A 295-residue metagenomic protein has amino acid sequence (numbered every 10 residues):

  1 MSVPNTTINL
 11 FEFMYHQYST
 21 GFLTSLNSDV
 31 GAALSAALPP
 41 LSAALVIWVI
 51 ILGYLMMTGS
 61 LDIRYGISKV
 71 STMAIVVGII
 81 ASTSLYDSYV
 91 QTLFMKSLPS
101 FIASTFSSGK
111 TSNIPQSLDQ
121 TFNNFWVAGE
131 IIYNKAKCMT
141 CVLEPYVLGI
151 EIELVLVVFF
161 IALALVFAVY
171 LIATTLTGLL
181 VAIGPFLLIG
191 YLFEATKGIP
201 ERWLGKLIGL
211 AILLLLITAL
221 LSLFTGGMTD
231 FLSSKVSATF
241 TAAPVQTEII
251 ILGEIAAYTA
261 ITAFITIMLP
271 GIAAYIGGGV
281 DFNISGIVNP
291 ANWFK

Functional and structural regions predicted by a protein language model:
M1-V46, L52-L55: Binding/recognition "hotspot" determinant
D29-V46, G59-I63, K69, E153 (+3 more regions): Hydrophobic alpha-helical transmembrane segments
A32-A36, D62, G66, P145 (+8 more regions): Hydrophobic, aromatic-rich alpha-helical transmembrane segments and their membrane-interface anchor motifs
L41-G53, S71-I79, E153, F159 (+4 more regions): Hydrophobic alpha-helical transmembrane segments of multi-pass integral membrane proteins
W48-G66, V70-M73, L165, L171-G198: Hydrophobic transmembrane alpha-helix segments characteristic of membrane transport and insertion machinery
S60-G78, S97, E201-L214, L269: Alpha-helical transmembrane segments and their helix-start/interface "positive-inside/aromatic belt" motifs in integral
I79-L180, L220-G277, D281-I284: Non-cytosolic segments of integral membrane proteins
G286-K295: C-terminal functional modules
